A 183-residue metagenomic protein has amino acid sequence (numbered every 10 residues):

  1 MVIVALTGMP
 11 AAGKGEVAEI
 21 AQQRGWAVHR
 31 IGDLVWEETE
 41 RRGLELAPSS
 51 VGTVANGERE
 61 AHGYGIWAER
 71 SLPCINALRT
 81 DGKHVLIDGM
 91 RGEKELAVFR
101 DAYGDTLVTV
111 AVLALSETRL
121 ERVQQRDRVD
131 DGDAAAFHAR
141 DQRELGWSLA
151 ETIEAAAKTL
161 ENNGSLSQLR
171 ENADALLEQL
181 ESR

Functional and structural regions predicted by a protein language model:
M1-V4: Extreme N-terminal starter segment of soluble prokaryotic enzymes
M9, A21: P-loop (Walker A) phosphate-binding loop of NTP-binding proteins
A12: ATP-binding Walker
G15: Walker A/P-loop
A27-V98: ATP-dependent small-molecule kinase phosphotransfer cores that center on conserved nucleotide phosphate-binding segments
V28, T109, K158-E161: Short, well-ordered beta-strand core segments
G65, Q125-Q179, R183: Small-molecule kinase domains that catalyze NTP-dependent phosphoryl transfer to phosphate-bearing small molecules
D88-G89, A102-D130: Conserved phosphate-donor/acceptor-positioning beta-strand/loop module used by diverse small-molecule
